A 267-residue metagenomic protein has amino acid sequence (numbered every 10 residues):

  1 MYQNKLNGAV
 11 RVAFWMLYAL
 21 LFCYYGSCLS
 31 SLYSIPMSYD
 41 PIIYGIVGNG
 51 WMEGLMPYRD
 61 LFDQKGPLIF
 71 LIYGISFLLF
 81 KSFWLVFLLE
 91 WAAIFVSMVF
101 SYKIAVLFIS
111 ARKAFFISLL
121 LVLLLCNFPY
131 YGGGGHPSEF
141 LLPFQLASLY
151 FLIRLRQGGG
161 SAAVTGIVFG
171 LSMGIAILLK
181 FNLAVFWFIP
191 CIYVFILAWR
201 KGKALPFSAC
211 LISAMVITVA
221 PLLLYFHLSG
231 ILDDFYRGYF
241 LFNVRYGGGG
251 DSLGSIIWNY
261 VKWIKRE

Functional and structural regions predicted by a protein language model:
M1-C28, V106, A163-V164, C210-S213: Start-transfer (signal-anchor) and selected internal transmembrane alpha helices of multi-pass inner/ER membrane
M1-N4, F186-V219: Perimembrane helix-loop-helix junctions
L32-V47, Y58-I75, F80-W84, G230-L232 (+1 more regions): Extracytoplasmic catalytic/substrate-binding loops of multi-pass membrane glycan-assembly enzymes
F70, F83, F87, S97 (+5 more regions): Aromatic- and kink-enriched transmembrane "portal" helix at the membrane-lumen/periplasm boundary that abuts
M98-L124, L142-P143, G159-V164: Transmembrane-helix signature of polytopic, membrane-embedded enzymes that assemble or transfer cell-envelope glycans
L146-V168, I196, G202: Membrane-interface transmembrane helices that cradle and orient dolichyl/undecaprenyl
A163-F181, W187-I192, V216-I217: Membrane-interface alpha helices of multi-pass inner-membrane proteins
P206-E267: Transmembrane-lumen/periplasm boundary regions of multi-pass, lipid-linked membrane glycan transferases
